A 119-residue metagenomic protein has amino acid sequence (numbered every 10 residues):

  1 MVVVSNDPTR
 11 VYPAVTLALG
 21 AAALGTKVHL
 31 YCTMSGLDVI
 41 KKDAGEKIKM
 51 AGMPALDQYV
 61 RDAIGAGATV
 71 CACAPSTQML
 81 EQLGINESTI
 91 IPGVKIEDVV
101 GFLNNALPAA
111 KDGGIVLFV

Functional and structural regions predicted by a protein language model:
M1-Y12, A44: Short, glycine-rich nucleotide/cofactor-binding loops
Y12-K27: Histidine-anchored nucleotide/phosphate-binding helix
A22-A23, I64, A110: Anion (oxyanion) recognition and catalysis
V28-M34, V70-A74: Short internal beta-strands
G36-M50: N-terminal beta-loop-helix "entrance" segment that forms/cooperates in small-molecule cofactor or anionic ligand
E46-A74, M79: A glycine-rich helix N-cap at a beta->alpha junction
E81-E97: Active-site/ligand-binding-proximal alpha/beta "capping" segment
P92-V119: Short terminal interaction segments
